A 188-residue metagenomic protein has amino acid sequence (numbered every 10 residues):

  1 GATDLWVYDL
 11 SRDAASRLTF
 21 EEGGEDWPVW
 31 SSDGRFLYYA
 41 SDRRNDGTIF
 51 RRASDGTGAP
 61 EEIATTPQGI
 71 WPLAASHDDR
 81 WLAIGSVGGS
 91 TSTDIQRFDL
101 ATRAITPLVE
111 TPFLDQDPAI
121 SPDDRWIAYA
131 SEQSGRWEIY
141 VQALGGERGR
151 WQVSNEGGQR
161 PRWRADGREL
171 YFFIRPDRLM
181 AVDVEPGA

Functional and structural regions predicted by a protein language model:
A2-W6, N45-R51, S90-Q96, G135-Y140 (+1 more regions): Structural motif
W6, G56, P122-R125: Alpha-helical solenoid scaffolds in eukaryotic macromolecular assemblies
D9-D13, A53-T57, D99-R103, A143-E147 (+1 more regions): Short loop/turn segments that connect beta-strands within beta-propeller blades
F20-D42, E61, T66-G85, E110-A130 (+1 more regions): Conserved beta-propeller blade repeats
W81-A83, T93-L100: Acidic, glycine-rich loop-and-beta core segments that form the ion-binding/anion-interacting portion of active sites
F98-A101, D124-W126: Long hydrophobic segments that form regular secondary structure
D166-A188: C-terminal structured "cap/appendage" subdomains that terminate the fold
